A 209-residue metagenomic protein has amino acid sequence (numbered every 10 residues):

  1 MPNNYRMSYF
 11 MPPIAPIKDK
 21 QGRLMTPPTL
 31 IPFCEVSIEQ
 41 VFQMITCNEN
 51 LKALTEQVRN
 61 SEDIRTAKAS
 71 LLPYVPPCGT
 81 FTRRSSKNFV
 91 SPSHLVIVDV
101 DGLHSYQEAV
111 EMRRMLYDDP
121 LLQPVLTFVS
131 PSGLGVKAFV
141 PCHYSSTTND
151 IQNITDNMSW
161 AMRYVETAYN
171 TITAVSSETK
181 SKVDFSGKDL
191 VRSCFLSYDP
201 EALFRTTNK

Functional and structural regions predicted by a protein language model:
M1-L134, C142-S159: Signature for HUH/AEP ssDNA processing cores
L54-A69, T173-R192: Short glycine-rich, low-complexity/disordered patches
M112-M115, C142-T179, A202-K209: Helical (often loop-to-helix) elements that flank the catalytic cores of nucleotide-handling enzymes
G135, F139-S145, K182-N208: Short, conserved secondary-structure transition motifs
